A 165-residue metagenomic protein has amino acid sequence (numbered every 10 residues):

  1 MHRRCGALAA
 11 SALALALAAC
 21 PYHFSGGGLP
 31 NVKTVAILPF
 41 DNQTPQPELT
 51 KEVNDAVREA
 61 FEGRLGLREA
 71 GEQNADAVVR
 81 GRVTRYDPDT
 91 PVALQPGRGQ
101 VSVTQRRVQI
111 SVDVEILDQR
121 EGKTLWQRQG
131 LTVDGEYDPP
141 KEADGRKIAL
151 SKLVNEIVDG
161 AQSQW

Functional and structural regions predicted by a protein language model:
M1-A9: Bacterial N-terminal signal peptides that target proteins for export
A7-L8, E62, L150: General helical structural elements
A9-A19: Bacterial N-terminal signal peptides
A18-E59, G63-G66, G71-N74, P88 (+3 more regions): A structural "domain/chain start" motif
P45, L49, V53, T104 (+2 more regions): Conserved acidic
T50, N54, R58, Q109-V112 (+3 more regions): Extracytoplasmic/secreted envelope proteins and their assembly/folding machinery, especially bacterial periplasmic
G63-R68, Q73-L125, D134-R146, N155: Surface-exposed short loop/turn segments
